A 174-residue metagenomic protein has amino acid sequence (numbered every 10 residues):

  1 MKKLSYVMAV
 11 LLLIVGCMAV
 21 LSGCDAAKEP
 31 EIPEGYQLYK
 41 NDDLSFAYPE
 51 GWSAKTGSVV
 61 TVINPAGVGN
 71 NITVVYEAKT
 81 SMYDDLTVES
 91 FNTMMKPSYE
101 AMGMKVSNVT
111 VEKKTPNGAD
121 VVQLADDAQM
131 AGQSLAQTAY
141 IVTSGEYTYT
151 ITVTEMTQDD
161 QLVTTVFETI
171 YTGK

Functional and structural regions predicted by a protein language model:
M1-V10: Bacterial N-terminal signal peptides that target proteins for export
A19-G23: C-terminal motif of bacterial Sec signal peptides marking the signal peptidase cleavage site
D25-A27: Bacterial signal peptide processing site
I32-L38, S58-T61, T115-A125: Short, hydrophobic/aromatic-rich segments at coil-to-beta transitions
D42-V88: Secretory pathway targeting signatures of secreted, lumenal, and periplasmic proteins
W52, Y147-K174: Surface-exposed amphipathic alpha-helical segments
T56-V60, Q133-A139, L162: Short, surface-exposed coil-to-beta transition loops
K96-T143: Signature of long, low-cysteine stretches enriched in small and polar/charged residues
